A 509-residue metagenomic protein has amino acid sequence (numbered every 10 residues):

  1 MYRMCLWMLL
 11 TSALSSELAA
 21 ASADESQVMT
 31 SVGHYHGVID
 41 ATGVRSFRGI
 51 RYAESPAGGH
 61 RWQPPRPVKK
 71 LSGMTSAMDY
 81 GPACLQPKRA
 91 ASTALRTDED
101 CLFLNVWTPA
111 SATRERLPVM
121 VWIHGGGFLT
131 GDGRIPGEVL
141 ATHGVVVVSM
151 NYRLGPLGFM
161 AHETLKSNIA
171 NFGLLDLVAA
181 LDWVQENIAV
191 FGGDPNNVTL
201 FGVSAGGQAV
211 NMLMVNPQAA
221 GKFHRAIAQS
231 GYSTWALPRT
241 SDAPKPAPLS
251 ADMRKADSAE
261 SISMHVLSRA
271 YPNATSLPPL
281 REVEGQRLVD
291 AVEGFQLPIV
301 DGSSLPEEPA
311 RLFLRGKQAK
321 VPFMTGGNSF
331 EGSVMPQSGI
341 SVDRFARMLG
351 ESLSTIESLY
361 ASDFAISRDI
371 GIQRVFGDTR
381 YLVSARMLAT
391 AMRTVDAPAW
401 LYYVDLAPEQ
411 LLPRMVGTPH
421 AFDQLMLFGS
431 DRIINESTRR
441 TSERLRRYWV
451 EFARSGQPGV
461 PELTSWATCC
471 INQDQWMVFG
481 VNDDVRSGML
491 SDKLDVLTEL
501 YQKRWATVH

Functional and structural regions predicted by a protein language model:
C5-S16: Bacterial N-terminal signal peptides
A20-N171, P195, N435-Y448, R454-S465 (+2 more regions): Non-catalytic accessory segments of hydrolases
Q86-A274, L312-M335, A397, G456 (+1 more regions): Serine-hydrolase-like catalytic core of hydrolytic proteins
V139-A141, V215-A219, P413-P419, T468-C469: Short glycine-biased active-site loop of nucleotidyltransferases that positions the nucleotide triphosphate and helps
R153-G155, F201-A205, Y403-Q410, T464-C470: Short, solvent-exposed turn/loop segments enriched in Gly/Ser/Thr/Pro and often Arg
G158, H224-R225, Y232-T234, H420-N435 (+2 more regions): Substrate-binding rim/cap in mid-to-C-terminal beta-strand-loop elements of soluble/periplasmic
P238, N273-R439, Y448, S455: Substrate-gating cap/lid region and adjacent catalytic-acid/histidine neighborhood within extracellular/lumenal
V283-G285, A407, G456-D483: Polar, surface-exposed loop/tail segments that function as active-site lids or cofactor/substrate-recognition elements
